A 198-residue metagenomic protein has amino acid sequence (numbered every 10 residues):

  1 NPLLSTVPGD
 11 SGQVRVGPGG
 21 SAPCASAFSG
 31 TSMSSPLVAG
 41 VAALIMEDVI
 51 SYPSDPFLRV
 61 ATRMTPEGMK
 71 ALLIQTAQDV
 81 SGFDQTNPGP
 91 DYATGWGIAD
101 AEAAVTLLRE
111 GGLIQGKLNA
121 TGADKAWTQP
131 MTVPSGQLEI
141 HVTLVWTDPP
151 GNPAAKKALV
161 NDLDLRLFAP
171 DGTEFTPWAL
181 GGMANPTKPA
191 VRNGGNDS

Functional and structural regions predicted by a protein language model:
N1, L163: Change "...and in nucleic-acid phosphodiester-cleaving endonucleases..." to "...and in nucleic-acid processing enzymes
P2-D84: Hydrolase catalytic cores
S5-V7, I140-V142, G151-K156, E174-A179 (+1 more regions): Extended hydrophobic-aromatic, low-complexity segments
G9, L44-S51, Q75-D79, G95 (+3 more regions): Short, well-ordered loop/turn and helix-capping segments at boundaries between secondary-structure elements and domains
G9-G12, L118-N119, K157-L159, W178-A184: Short intrinsically disordered coil segments
G20, A25-T31, P90, R166-S198: Noncatalytic accessory or regulatory domains flanking protease catalytic cores in secreted, cell-surface, and selected
P56, V60, M64, G82 (+2 more regions): Secreted peptidase-domain scaffold signal
N87: Flexible, acidic loop-helix segments that line cofactor/substrate-binding pockets
